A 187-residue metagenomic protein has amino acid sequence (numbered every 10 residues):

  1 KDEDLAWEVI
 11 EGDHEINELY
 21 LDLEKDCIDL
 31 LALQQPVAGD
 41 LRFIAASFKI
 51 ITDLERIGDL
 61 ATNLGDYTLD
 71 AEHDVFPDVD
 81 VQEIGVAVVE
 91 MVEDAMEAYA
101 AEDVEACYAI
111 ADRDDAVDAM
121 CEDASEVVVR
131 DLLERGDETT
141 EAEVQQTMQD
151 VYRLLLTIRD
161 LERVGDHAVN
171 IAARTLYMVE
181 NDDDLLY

Functional and structural regions predicted by a protein language model:
K1-Y187: Cytosolic, long alpha-helical scaffolding segments
